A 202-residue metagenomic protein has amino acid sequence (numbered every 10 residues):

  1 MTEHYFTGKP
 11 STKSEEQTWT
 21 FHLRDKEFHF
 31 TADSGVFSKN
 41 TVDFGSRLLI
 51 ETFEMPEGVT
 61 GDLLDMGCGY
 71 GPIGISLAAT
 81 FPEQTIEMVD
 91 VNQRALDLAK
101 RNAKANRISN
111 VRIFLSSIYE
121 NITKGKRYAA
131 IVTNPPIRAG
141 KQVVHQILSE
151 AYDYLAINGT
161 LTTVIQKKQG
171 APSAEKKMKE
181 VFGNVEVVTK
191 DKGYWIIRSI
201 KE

Functional and structural regions predicted by a protein language model:
M1-R24, S34-S38: N-terminal auxiliary segments of SAM/dcSAM-dependent transferases
G45-T133: Conserved SAM/SAH cofactor-binding pocket of Class I
L77, A151, M178: Class I S-adenosylmethionine-dependent transferase superfamily signal
V132-Q142: Glycine-rich phosphate-binding "P-loop"
H145-I157: A short glycine-rich, Lys/Arg-flanked "PGG" loop and its adjoining helix->strand segment in the class I
N158-I165: Conserved beta-strand signature within the Rossmann-like core of class I S-adenosyl-L-methionine
Q166-G183: Conserved class I S-adenosyl-L-methionine
G183, K190-E202: Core SAM-dependent methyltransferase catalytic element
